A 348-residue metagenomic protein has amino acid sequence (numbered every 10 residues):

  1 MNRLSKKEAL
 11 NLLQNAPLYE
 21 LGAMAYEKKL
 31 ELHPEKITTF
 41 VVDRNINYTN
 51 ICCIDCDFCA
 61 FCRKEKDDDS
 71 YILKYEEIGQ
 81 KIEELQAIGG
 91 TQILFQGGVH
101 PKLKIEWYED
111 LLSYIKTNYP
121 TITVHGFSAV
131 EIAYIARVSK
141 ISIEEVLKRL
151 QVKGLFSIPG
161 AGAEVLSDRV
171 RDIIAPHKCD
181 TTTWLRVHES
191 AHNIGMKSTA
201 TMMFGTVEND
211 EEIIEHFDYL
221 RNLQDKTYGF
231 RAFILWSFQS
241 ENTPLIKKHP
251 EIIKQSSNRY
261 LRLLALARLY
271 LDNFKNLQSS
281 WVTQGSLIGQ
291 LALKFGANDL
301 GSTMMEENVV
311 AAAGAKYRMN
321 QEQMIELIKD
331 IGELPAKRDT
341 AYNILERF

Functional and structural regions predicted by a protein language model:
M1-Y19, E27, Q80, Q86 (+2 more regions): Auxiliary Fe-S-binding modules of radical SAM enzymes
A9-L12, V42-I46, G97-P101, F204-V207 (+1 more regions): Conserved short loop/turn motifs at secondary-structure junctions
G22-E65, S70-Q96: N-terminal pre-triad scaffold of radical SAM enzymes
K28, N118-I122, I194, T227 (+1 more regions): Helix C-cap/helix->beta junction micro-motif
K36-T38, V42, Y48, C52-C53 (+4 more regions): Mobile, glycine- and charge-enriched loop segments and immediately flanking short secondary-structure elements within
T38-I46, I93, V124-S128, I158-G160 (+4 more regions): Hydrophobic faces of well-ordered beta-strands that scaffold small-molecule active sites in alpha/beta enzyme cores
F40-I46, R63-D69, Q96-E106, D168 (+2 more regions): Glycine-rich, proline-tolerant flexible connector loops at the mouths of alpha/beta enzymes
E65-E215, Y219-N222: Conserved Radical SAM active-site core
